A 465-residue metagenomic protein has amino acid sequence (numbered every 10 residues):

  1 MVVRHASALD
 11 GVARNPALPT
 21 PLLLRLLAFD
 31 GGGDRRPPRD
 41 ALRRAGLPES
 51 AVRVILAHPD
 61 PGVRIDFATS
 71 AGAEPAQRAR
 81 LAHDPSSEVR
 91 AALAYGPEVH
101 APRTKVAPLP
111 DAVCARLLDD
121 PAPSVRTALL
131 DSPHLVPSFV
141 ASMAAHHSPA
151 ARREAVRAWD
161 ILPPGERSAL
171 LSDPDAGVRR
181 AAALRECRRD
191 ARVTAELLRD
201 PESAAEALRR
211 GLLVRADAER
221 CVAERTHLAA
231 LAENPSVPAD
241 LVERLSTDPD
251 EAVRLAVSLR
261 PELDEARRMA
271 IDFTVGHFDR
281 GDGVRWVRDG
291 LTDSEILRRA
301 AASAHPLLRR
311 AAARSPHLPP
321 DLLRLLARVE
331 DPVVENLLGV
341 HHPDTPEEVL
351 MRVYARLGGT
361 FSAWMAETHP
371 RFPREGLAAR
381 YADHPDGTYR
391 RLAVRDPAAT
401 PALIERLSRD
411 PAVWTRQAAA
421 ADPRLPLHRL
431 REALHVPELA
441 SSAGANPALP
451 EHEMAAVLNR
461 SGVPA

Functional and structural regions predicted by a protein language model:
M1-A465: Alpha-helical scaffold segments
